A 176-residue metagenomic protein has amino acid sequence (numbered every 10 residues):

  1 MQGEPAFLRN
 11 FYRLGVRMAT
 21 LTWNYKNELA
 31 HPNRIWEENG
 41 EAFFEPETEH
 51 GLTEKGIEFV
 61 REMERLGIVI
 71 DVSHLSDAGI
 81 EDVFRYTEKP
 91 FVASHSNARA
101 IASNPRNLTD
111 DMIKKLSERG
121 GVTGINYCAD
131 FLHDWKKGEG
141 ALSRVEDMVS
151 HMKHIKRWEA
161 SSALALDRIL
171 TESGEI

Functional and structural regions predicted by a protein language model:
M1-K136, L142-I176: Extended, charged catalytic domains and RNA/DNA-binding interfaces, predominantly in divalent-metal-using enzymes
